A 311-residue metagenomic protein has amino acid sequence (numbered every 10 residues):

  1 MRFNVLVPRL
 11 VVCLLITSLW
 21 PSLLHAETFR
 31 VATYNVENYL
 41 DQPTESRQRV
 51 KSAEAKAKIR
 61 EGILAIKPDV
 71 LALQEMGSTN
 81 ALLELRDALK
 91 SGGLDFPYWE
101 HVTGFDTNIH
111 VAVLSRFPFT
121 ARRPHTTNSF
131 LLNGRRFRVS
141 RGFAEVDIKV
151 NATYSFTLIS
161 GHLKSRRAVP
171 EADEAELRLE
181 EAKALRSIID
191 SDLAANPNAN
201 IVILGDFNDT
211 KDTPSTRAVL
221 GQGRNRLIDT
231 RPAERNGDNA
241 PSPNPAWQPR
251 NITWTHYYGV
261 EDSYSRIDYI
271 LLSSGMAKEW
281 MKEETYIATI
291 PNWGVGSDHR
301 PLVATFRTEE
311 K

Functional and structural regions predicted by a protein language model:
R2, L23-G92, Y98-I109, K183 (+1 more regions): N-terminal, active-site-proximal structural segment of metallo-dependent hydrolase catalytic domains
R9-S22: Bacterial N-terminal signal peptides
V36-K56, L131, R135-F137, R167-L177: Acidic/histidine-rich helix-loop elements that form or flank divalent-metal/phosphate-binding sites at the catalytic
E37, G77, H162-K164, F207-T210: Catalytic metal-binding/acid-base residues of hydrolase active sites
L64-P68, A72, A81-L94, F119 (+5 more regions): Sec-exported extracytoplasmic/periplasmic mature domains
G77-N80, E84-L163: Structured beta-strand-rich core segments of catalytic domains in phosphoester-bond hydrolases
R138, S187-I201, N208-K311: Metal-dependent phosphoester-hydrolase catalytic domains
V150-K183, S187: Metal-dependent phosphoester/phosphodiester hydrolase catalytic core
